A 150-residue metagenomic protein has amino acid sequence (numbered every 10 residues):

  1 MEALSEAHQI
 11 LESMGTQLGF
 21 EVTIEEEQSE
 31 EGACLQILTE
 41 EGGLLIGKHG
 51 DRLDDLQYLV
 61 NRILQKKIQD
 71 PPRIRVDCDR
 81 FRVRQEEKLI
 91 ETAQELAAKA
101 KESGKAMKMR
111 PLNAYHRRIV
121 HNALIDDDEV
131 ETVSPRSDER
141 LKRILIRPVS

Functional and structural regions predicted by a protein language model:
M1-S150: RNA-contacting regions in translation and RNA-metabolism proteins, encompassing KH/S1 modules where present
